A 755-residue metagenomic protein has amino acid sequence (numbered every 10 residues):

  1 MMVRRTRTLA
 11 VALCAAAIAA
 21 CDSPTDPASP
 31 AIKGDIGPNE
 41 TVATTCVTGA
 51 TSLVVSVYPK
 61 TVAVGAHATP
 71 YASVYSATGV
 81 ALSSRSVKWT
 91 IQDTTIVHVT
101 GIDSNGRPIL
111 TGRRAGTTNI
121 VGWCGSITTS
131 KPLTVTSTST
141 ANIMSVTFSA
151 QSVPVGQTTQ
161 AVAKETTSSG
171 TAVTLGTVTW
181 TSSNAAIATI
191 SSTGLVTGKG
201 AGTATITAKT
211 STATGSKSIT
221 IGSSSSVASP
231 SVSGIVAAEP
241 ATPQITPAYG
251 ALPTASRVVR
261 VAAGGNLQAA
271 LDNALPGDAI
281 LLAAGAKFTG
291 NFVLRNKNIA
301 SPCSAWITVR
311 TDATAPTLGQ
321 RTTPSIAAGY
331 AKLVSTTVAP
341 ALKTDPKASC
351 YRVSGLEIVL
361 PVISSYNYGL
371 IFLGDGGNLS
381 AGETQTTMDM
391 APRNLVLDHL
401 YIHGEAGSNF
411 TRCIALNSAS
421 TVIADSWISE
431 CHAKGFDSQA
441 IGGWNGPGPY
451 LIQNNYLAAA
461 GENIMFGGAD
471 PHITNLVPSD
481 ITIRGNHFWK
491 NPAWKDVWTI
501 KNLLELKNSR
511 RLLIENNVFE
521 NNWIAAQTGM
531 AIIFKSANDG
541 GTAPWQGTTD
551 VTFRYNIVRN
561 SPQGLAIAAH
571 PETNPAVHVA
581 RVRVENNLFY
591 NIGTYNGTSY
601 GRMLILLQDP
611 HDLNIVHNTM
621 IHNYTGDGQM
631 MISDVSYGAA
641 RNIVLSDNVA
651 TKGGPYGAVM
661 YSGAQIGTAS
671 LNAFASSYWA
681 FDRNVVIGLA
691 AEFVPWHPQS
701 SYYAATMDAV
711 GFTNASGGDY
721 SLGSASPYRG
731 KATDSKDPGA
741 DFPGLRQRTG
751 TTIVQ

Functional and structural regions predicted by a protein language model:
A17-A20: C-terminal motif of bacterial Sec signal peptides marking the signal peptidase cleavage site
D22-A228: Extracytoplasmic soluble-region selector
I120, I206, S304, V309 (+14 more regions): All-beta strand scaffolds that present successive hydrophobic residues in beta-strands
V227-R257, A328, G638-S646, T651-Q755: Acidic, glycine- and Ser/Thr-rich low-complexity intrinsically disordered tracts in extracellular/secreted proteins
T246-R257, L275-A284, T289-K332, D345-E357 (+2 more regions): Beta-solenoid repeat scaffold
T289-G290, D312, T317, T336 (+16 more regions): Surface-exposed loop/turn segments connecting beta-strands in extracellular beta-rich domains
G329-K501: Right-handed parallel beta-helix
G355, V362-S380, H399, N516 (+2 more regions): Extracellular beta-rich repeat passengers
